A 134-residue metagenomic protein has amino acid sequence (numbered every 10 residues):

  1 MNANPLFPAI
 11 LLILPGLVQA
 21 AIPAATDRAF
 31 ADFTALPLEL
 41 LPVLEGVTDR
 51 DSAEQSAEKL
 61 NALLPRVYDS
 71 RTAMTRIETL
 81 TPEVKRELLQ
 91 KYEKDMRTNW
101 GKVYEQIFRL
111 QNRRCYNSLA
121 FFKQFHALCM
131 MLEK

Functional and structural regions predicted by a protein language model:
M1-F7: Bacterial N-terminal signal peptides that target proteins for export
P15-V18: N-terminal signal peptide c-region/cleavage motif recognized by signal peptidases
A20-E58, M130-K134: Immediate post-signal-peptide N-terminus of mature secreted/exported proteins
L64-K134: Compact alpha-helical subdomains of small soluble proteins
